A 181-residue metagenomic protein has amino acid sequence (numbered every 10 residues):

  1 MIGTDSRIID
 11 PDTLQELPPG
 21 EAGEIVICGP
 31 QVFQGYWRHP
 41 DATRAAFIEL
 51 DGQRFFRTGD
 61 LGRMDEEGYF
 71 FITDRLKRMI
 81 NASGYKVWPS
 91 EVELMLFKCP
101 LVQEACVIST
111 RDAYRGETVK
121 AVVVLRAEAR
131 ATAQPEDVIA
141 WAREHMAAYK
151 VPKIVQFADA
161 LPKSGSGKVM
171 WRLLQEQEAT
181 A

Functional and structural regions predicted by a protein language model:
M1-G3, T13-F47, V87: Conserved ATP/PPi-binding loop(s) of AMP-dependent carboxylate-activating enzymes
I2-T4, R54, Q103: Short beta-strand or tight-loop elements that sit immediately N-terminal to catalytic metal-binding acidic residues
S6, G29, Q34-G35, L61-K150 (+3 more regions): AMP-binding/adenylate-forming catalytic core of the ANL superfamily
D10-T13, A22, A42, G52 (+3 more regions): Residue-level recognition of short loop/turn positions
D12-Q15, E49-R54, A127-Q134: Short, glycine- and charge-enriched coil/turn segments that flank and shape catalytic ligand pockets
V155-A158: General small-molecule cofactor/ligand-binding pocket signal
Q177-A181: Acidic/polar alpha-helix N-cap and adjacent early helical turns within long charge-rich amphipathic helices/linkers
